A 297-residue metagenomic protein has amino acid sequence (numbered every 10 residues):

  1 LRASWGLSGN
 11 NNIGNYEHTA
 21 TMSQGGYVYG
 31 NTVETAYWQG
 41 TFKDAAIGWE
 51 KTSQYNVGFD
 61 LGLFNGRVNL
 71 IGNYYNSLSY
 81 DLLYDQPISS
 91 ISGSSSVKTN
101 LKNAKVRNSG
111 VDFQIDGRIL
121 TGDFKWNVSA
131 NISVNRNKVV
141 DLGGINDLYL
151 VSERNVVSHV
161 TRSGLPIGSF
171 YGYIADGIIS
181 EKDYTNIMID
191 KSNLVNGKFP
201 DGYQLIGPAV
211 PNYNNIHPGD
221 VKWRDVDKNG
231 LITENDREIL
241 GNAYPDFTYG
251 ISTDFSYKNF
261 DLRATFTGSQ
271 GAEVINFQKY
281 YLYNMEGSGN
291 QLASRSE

Functional and structural regions predicted by a protein language model:
L1-L165: Extracellular/periplasmic, surface-exposed regions of secreted and cell-surface proteins
N12-I13, Y171, K182-D183, R263-T265 (+1 more regions): Short helix/loop capping segments that flank catalytic or ligand/cofactor-binding pockets
S79, R136-K138, I216, S256-E297: C-terminal beta-signal and adjacent terminal beta-strands/loops of Gram-negative outer-membrane beta-barrel proteins
L120-G241, Y281-M285, N290-R295: Conserved small-residue
Y244-P245: Extracellular/lumenal carbohydrate-interaction signature centered on repeated Trp-anchored short motifs
